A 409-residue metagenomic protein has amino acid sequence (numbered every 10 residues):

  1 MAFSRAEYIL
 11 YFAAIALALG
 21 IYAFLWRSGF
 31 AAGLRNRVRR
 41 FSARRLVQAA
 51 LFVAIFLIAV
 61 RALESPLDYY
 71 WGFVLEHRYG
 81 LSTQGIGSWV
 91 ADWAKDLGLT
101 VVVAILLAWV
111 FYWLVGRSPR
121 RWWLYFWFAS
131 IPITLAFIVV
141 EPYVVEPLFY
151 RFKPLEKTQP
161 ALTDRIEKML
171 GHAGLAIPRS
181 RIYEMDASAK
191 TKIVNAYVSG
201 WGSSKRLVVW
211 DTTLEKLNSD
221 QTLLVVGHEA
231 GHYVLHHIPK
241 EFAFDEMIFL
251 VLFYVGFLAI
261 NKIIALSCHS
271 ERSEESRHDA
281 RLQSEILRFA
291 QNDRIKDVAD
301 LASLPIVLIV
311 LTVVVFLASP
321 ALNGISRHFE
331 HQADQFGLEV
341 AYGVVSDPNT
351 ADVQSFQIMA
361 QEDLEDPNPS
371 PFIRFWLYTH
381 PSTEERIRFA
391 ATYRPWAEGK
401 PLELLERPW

Functional and structural regions predicted by a protein language model:
M1-C268, R294-V298, T312, F316 (+1 more regions): Polar-ligand-bearing catalytic/cofactor-coordination segments of membrane-embedded or membrane-tethered inner-membrane
A265-K296: Intrinsic disorder/low-complexity segments
V298-I306: Multi-pass membrane glycosyltransferase architecture that uses lipid-linked
